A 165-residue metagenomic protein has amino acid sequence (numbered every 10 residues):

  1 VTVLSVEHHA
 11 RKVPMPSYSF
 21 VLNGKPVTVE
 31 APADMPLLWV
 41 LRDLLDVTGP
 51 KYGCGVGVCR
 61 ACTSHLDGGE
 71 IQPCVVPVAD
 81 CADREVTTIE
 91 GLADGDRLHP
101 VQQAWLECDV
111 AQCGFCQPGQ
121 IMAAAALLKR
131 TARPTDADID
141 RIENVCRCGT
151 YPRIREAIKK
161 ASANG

Functional and structural regions predicted by a protein language model:
V3-G165: Signature of N-terminal electron-transfer/Fe-S-associated modules in redox systems
